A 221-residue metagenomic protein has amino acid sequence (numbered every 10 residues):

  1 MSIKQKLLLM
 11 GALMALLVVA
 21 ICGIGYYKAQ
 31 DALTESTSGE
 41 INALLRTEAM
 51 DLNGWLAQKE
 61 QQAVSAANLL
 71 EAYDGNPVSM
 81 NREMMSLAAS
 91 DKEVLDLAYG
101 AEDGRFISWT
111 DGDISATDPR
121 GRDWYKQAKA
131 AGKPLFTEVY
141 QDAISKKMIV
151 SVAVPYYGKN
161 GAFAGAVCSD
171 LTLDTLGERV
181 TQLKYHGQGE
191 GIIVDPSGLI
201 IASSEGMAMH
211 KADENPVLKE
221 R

Functional and structural regions predicted by a protein language model:
M1-D31: Extreme N-terminal signal-anchor transmembrane helix of membrane signaling/transducer proteins, especially in bacteria
A29-I41: Juxtamembrane amphipathic/coiled-coil helical coupling segments that flank and transmit signals to/from transmembrane
G39-T137, L183: Extracytoplasmic/periplasmic sensory segments of membrane signal-transduction proteins
E102-I107, V194-I200: Short, glycine-anchored, charge-dense loop/turn motifs used at functional sites
S108-T117, I201-K219: GAF sensory domains
D118-P119, S145-K184, D195, I201-G206: Conserved beta-strands of PAS-like sensory domains
W124-G158, Q188-I192, S197, N215-R221: Membrane-proximal, non-catalytic sensory/regulatory domains of signal-transducing membrane proteins
